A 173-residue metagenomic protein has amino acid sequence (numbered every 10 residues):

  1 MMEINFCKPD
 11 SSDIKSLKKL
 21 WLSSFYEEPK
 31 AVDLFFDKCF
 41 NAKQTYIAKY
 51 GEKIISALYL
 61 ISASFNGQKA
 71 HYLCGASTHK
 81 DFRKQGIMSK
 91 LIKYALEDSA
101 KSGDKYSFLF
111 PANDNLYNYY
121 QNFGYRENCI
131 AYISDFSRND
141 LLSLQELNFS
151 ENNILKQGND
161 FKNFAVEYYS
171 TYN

Functional and structural regions predicted by a protein language model:
F6-P9, I14-S77, V166-N173: A conserved beta-strand-loop-helix scaffold within acyl/acetyltransferase catalytic domains
S12, D114-N115: Short alpha-helical
K15, Y117-N118: Alpha-helical elements of the RecA-like P-loop NTPase motor core of helicases
A63-F65, D81, D114: Short coil/turn motifs at secondary-structure junctions
T78, K84-E97: Conserved acetyl-CoA-binding loop-helix of GNAT-fold acetyltransferases
I92, S99-A112: Conserved GNAT acetyl-CoA-binding A-motif
Y119-Y125: Conserved active-site tyrosine of GNAT-family acetyltransferases
R126-N173: Amide-forming acyltransferase catalytic core, primarily the GNAT-like/NAT-type and related acyltransferase folds
